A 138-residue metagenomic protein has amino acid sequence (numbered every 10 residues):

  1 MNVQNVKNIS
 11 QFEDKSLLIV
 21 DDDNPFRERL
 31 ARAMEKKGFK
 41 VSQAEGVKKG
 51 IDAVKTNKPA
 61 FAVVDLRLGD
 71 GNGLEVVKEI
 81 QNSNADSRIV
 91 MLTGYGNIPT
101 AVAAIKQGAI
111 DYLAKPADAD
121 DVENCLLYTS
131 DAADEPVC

Functional and structural regions predicted by a protein language model:
M1-L18: Non-catalytic signal-transmission and effector/linker regions of two-component phosphorelay proteins
D21, D65, T93: Active-site residues of response regulator receiver
G38-V47, A53: Short hydrophobic/Thr-rich beta-strand motif most characteristic of the beta2 strand and flanking loop of CheY-like
G46, N72-E75, T93: Acidic catalytic/metal-coordinating carboxylates
D52, L74-D86, A103: Short amphipathic alpha-helix used as the core "switch/output" element in two-component signaling
N57-V63, L68, V90: Active-site beta3 strand of CheY-like receiver
Y128-C138: Single conserved hydrophobic/aromatic residue that forms the stacking wall/gate of nucleotide- or nucleobase-binding
